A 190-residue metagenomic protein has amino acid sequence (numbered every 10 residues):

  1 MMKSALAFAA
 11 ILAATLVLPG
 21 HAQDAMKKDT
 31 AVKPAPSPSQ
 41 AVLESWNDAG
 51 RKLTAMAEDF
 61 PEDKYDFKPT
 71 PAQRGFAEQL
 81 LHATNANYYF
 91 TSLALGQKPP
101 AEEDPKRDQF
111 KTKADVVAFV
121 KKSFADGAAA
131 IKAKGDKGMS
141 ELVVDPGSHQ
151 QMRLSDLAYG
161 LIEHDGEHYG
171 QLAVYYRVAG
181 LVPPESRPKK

Functional and structural regions predicted by a protein language model:
M1-A5: Positively charged n-region of N-terminal signal peptides that target proteins for export
A7-P19: Bacterial N-terminal signal peptides
K27-Q40: N-terminal low-complexity, Pro/Thr/Ser-rich intrinsically disordered segments that act as propeptides or flexible
L43-N47, T54, K64-P105, L142-K190: Short, contiguous alpha-helical
E44-D48, K52, A118-D126: A non-catalytic, amphipathic alpha-helix used as a structural packing/dimerization or gating element in enzyme scaffolds
N85-Y89, A129, A133-D136: Glycine-rich, acidic and aromatic/proline-enriched surface loops and short helix-turn segments that act as binding
P100-S123: Helix-adjacent hinge/juxtasegments
